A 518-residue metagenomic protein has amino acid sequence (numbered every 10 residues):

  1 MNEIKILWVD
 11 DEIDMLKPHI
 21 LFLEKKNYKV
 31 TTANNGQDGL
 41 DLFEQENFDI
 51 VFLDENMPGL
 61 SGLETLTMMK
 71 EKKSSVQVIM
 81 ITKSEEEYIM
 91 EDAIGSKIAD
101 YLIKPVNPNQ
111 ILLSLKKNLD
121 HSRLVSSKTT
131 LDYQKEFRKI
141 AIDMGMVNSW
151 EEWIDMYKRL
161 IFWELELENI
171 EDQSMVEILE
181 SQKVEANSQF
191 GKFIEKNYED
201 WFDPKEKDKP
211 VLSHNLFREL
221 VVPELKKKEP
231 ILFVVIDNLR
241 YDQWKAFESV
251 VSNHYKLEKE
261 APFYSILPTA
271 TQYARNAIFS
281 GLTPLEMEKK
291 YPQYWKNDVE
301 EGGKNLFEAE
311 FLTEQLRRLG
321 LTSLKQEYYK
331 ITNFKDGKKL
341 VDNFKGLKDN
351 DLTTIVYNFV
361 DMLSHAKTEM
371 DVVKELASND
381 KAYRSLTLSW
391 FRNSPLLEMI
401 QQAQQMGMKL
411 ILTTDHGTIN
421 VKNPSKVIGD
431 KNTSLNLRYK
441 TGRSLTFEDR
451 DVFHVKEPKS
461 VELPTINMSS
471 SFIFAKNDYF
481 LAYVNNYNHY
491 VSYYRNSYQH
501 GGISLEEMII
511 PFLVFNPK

Functional and structural regions predicted by a protein language model:
D10, D54, T82: Active-site residues of response regulator receiver
E12, L21-F22, N56, E91 (+2 more regions): Feature captures the catalytic ectodomains and active-site-proximal regions of enzymes that hydrolyze or transfer
I13-T31: Two-component/phosphorelay signaling modules centered on CheY-like receiver
N34-D38, S61-E64: Acidic catalytic/metal-coordinating carboxylates
D41, L63-S74: Short amphipathic alpha-helix used as the core "switch/output" element in two-component signaling
N47-F52: Active-site beta3 strand of CheY-like receiver
E64, E85-D100: Alpha4 helix (beta4-alpha4-beta5 surface) of REC/receiver domains from two-component response regulators
V106-L115: C-terminal output helix
